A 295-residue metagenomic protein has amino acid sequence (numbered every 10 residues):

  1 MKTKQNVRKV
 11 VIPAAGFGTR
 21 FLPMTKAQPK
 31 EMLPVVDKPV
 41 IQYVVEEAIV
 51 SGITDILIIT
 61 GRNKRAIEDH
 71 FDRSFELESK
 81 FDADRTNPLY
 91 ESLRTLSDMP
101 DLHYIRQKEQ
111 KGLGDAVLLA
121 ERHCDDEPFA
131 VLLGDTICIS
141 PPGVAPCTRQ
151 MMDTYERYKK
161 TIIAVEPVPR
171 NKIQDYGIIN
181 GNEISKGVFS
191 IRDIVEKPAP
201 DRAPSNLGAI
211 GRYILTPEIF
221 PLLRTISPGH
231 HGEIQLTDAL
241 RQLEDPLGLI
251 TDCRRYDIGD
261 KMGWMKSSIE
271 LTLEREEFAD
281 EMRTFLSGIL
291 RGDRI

Functional and structural regions predicted by a protein language model:
K2-T86, G143-P146: N-terminal glycine-rich phosphate-binding loop and ensuing alpha1 helix
K9, T54-I56, D101, P128 (+3 more regions): Residues at the starts of beta-strands that form the adenosine-phosphate
A15, T60-G61, G134, E166 (+1 more regions): Cofactor-binding loop segments of dinucleotide-utilizing enzymes, especially the Rossmann-like FAD- and NAD(P)+-binding
M32, L102-Y104, T161-I163, P246-G248 (+1 more regions): Conserved beta-strand scaffold positions in the cores of enzyme catalytic domains, especially in NTP/NDP-utilizing
I41, I67, A120, D135 (+2 more regions): Residue-level signal for inorganic ion chemistry
L77-S79, N87-I178, P217, R224: Conserved beta-loop-beta/alpha segment of the NTase-like Rossmann-fold superfamily that binds/positions NTPs
A130, G143-A145, M152-E156, E183-R283: Catalytic-core segments of class I nucleotidyltransferases/pyrophosphorylases that form NMP-activated intermediates
D280-I295: Terminal low-complexity segments of carbohydrate-biosynthetic enzymes
